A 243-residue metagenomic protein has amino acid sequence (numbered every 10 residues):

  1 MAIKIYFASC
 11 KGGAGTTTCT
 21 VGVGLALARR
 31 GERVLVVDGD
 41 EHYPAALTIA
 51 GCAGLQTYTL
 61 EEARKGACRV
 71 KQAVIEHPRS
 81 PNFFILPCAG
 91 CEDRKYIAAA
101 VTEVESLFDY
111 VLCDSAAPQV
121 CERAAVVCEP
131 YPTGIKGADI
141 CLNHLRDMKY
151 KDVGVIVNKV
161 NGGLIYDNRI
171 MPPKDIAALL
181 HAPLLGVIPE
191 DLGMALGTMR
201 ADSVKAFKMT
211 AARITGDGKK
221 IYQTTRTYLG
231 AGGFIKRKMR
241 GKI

Functional and structural regions predicted by a protein language model:
M1-K4, D147, V153, V157-K159 (+3 more regions): Acidic-aromatic/histidine active-site loop/patch
K4-A67, Y110, S115: Walker A/P-loop NTP-binding active-site region of P-loop NTPases, recognizing the glycine-rich GxxxxGKT/S
T17-G22, I135, D139, I170 (+1 more regions): Short amphipathic alpha-helical segment that frequently serves as the phosphate-/nucleotide-binding helix
V36-L107, L196-G197: P-loop/Walker-type NTP enzyme "switch/lid" segment
G51-Q56, M171-D175, A201-V204: Short, hinge-like loop/turn segments at secondary-structure boundaries
E105-E190: Conserved catalytic-core segment of NTP-binding enzymes
M194-A211: C-terminal boundary of histidine-terminating zinc-finger modules
